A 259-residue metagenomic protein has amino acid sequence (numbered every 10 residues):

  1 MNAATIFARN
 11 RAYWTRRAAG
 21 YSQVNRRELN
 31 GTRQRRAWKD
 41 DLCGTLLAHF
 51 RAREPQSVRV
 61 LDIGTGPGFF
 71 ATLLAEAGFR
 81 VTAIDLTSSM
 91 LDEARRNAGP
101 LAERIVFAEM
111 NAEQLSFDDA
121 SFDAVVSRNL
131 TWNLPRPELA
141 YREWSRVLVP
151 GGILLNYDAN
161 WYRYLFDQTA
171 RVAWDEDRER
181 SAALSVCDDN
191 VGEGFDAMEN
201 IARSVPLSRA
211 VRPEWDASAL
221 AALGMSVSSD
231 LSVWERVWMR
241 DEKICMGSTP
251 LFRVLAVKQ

Functional and structural regions predicted by a protein language model:
M1-P55, F69-L73: Conserved class I S-adenosyl-L-methionine
R59-I63, P67-Q114: Class I SAM-dependent methyltransferase SAM/SAH-binding core
E113-A124: A short acidic, Gly/Pro-enriched loop at the edge of an enzyme's catalytic core that lines a small-molecule cofactor
A124-P137: A short SAM/SAH-binding and catalytic strip from SAM-dependent methyltransferases
E138-P150: A short glycine-rich, Lys/Arg-flanked "PGG" loop and its adjoining helix->strand segment in the class I
I153-D189: Conserved class I S-adenosyl-L-methionine
L207-G224, S229-D230: Short alpha-helix
R240-Q259: Core SAM-dependent methyltransferase catalytic element
